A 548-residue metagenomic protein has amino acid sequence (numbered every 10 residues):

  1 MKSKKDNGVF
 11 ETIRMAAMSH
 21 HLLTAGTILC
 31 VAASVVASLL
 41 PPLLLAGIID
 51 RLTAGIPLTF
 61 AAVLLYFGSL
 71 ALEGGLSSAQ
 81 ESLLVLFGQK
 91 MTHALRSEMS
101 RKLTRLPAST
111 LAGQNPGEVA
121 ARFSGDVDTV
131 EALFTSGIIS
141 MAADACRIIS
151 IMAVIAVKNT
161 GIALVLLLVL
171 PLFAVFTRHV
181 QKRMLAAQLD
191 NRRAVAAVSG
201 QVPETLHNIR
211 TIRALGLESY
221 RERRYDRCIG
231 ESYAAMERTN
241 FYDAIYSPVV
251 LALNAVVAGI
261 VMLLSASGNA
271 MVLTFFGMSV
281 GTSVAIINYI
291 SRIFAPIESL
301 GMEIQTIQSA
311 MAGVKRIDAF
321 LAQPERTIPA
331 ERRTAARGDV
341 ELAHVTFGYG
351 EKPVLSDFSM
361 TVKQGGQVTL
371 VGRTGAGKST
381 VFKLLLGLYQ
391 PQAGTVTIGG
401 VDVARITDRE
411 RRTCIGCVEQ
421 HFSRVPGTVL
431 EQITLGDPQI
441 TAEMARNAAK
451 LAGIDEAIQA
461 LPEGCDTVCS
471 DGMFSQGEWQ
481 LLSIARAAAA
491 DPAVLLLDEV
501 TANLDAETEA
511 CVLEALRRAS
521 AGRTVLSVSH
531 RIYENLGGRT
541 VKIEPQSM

Functional and structural regions predicted by a protein language model:
K2, S38, R333-V340: ABC-family P-loop ATPase nucleotide-binding domain
K2-K4, Q89, S97-A121, G125-V127 (+5 more regions): Short intracellular "coupling" helices and adjacent cytoplasmic loop segments at the cytosolic face of multi-pass
D6-H21, V119: A short amphipathic helical element positioned immediately N-terminal to and/or at the very start of a transmembrane
R14-H21, A108-S109, G125-F134, I138 (+7 more regions): An intracellular "coupling" helix at the cytosolic face of ABC transporter transmembrane type-1 domains
T24-A79, A156-G161, V280: Transmembrane helix-loop-helix hairpins at lipid-water interfaces of multipass membrane proteins, especially the type-1
L40-A46, I138-Q181, E237-V284: A hydrophobic transmembrane-helix motif
L217, F241, S291-F320: Cytosolic ends of transmembrane helices, especially the final helix of ABC transmembrane type-1 domains
A335-M548: ABC-type nucleotide-binding domain
